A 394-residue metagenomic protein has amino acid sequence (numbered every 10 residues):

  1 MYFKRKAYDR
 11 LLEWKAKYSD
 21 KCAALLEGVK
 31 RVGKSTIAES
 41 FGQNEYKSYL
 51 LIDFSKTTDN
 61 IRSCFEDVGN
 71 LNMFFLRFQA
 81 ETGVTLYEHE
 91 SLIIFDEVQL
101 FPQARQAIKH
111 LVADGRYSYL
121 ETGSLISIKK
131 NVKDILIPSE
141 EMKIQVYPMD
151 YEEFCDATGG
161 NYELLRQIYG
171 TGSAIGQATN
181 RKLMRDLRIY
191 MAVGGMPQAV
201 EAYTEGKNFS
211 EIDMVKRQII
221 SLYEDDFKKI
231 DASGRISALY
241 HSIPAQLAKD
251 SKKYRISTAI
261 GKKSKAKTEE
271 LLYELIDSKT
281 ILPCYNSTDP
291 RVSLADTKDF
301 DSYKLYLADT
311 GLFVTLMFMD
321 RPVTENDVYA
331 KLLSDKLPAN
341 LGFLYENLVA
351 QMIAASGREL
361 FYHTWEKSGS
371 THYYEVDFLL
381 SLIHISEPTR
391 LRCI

Functional and structural regions predicted by a protein language model:
Y2-Y18: Pre-Walker A adenine-sensing motif
C22, R31, S40, N44 (+3 more regions): A cross-kingdom feature that marks ATP-driven nucleic-acid transaction machinery
L26: Hydrophobic anchor at the beta1->P-loop junction of P-loop NTPases
K34: Conserved lysine of the Walker
E45-D59: Conserved catalytic segments around the Walker B and adjacent sensor/switch elements of P-loop NTPase domains
T58-E88: Short glycine-rich substrate-engagement loop in P-loop NTPases that contacts/grips substrate
S118-S124: Structural recognition of the conserved hydrophobic beta-strand(s) that form the central parallel beta-sheet of P-loop
V132-A248: Interdomain motor-coupling "hinge/lid" segment immediately C-terminal to the ATP-binding subdomain of NTP-driven enzymes
